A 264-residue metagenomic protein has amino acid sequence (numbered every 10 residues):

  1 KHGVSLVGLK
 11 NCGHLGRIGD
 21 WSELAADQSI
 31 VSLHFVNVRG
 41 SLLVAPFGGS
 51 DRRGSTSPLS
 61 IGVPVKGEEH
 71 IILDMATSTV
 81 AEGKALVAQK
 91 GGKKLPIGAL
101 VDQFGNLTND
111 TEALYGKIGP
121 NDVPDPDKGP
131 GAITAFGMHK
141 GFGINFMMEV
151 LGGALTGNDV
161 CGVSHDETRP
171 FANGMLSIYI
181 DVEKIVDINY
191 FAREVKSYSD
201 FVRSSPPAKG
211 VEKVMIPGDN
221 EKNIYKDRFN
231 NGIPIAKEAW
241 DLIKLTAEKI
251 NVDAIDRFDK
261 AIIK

Functional and structural regions predicted by a protein language model:
K1-I71, M75: A glycine-rich, acidic short-motif signal
S5-K10, A135-G137, S177-E183: Short glycine-rich or small-residue beta-strand-to-loop segments that form or flank ligand, phosphate, metal/Fe-S
E23-A26, G62, G98, I144-G152 (+3 more regions): Predominant activation on well-ordered alpha-helical scaffold segments within soluble catalytic domains
R39, T77-V80, K140, V182-K184: Glycine-rich beta-alpha junction loops
V44-I118: Phosphate/diphosphate-binding glycine-rich loops and adjacent basic-rich segments that engage nucleotide
G54, I61, A76, K90 (+2 more regions): N-terminal nucleophile
K93-V163: Secondary-shell segments that build the walls of catalytic and ion/ligand-binding clefts
L155, V160-K264: Catalytic-core signal marking the mid-to-C-terminal active-site face
